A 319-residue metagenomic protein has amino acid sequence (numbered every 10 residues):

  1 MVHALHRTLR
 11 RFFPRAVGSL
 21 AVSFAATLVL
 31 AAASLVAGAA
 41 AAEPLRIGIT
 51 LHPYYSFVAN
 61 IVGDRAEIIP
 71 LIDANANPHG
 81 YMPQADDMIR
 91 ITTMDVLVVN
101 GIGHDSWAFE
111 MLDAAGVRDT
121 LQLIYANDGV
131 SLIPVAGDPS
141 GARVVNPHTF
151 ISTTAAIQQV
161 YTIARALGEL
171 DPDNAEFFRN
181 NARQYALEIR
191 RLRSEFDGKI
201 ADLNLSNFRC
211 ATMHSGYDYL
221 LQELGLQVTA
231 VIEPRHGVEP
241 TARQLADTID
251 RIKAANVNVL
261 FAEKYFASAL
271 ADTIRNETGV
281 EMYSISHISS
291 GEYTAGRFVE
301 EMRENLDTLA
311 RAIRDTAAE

Functional and structural regions predicted by a protein language model:
M1-G18: N-terminal secretory signal peptides that target proteins for export/translocation
M1-V2, S34, I313: Short regulatory "switch" loops immediately downstream of catalytic or recognition motifs within protein catalytic
R10-R11, V22, V259: Short non-domain terminal segments
P14-V36: Bacterial N-terminal signal peptides
A41-E319: Extracytoplasmic metal-acquisition and chelation regions
